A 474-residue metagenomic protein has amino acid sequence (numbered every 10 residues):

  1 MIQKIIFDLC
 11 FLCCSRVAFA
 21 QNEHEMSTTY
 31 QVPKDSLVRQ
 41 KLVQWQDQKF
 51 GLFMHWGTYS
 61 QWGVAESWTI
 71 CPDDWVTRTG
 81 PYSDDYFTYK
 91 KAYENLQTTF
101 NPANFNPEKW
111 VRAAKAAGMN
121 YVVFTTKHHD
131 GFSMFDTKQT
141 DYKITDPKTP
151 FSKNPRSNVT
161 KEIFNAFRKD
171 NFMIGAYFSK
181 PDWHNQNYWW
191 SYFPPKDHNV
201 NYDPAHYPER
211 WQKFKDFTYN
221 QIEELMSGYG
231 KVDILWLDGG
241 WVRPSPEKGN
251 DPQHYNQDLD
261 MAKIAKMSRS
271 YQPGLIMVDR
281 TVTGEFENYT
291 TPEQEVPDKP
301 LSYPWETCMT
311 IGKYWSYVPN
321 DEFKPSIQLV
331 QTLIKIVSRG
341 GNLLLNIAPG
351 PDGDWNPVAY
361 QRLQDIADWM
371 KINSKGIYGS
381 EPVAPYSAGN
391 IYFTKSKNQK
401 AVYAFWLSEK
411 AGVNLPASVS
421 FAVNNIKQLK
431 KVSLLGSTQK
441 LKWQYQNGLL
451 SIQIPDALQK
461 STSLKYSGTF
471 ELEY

Functional and structural regions predicted by a protein language model:
M1-E23: Bacterial Sec-dependent N-terminal signal peptides
Q21-Y474: Mature catalytic domains of secreted/periplasmic carbohydrate-active enzymes
